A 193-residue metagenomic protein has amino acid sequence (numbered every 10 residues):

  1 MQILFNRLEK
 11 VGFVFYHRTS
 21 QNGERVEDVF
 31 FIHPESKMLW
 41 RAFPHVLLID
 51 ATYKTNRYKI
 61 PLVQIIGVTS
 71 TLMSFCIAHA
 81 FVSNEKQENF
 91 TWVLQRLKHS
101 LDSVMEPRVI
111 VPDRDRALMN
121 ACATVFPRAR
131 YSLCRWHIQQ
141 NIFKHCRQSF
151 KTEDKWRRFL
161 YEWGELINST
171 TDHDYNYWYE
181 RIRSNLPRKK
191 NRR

Functional and structural regions predicted by a protein language model:
M1, N6-V11, F15, K98-L101 (+2 more regions): Extended amphipathic alpha-helical interaction segments
M1-V63, V68-S70: Structured nucleic-acid-interacting core domains from mobile-element enzymes and related host factors, especially RNase
L39, T55-R57, T71-F75, N89-F90 (+2 more regions): Eukaryotic short linear interaction motifs
I49-Y53, S74, I110-D113, H137: Short, conserved catalytic/metal-binding motifs centered on acidic residues
T52-T55, F81-Q87, V111, Q148-F150 (+1 more regions): Conserved, non-catalytic sequence blocks in retroelement Pol enzymes and Pol-derived host proteins
N56-Y58, H79-S103: Active-site beta-loop-alpha junctions of metal-dependent nucleic acid enzymes, especially the RNase H-like/DDE
I65, F75-V82: A short, conserved beta-strand element enriched in hydrophobic/aromatic residues
S70-M73, K86-Q87, D113, F126: Structured beta-rich ligand-binding regulatory domains in large eukaryotic signaling proteins
